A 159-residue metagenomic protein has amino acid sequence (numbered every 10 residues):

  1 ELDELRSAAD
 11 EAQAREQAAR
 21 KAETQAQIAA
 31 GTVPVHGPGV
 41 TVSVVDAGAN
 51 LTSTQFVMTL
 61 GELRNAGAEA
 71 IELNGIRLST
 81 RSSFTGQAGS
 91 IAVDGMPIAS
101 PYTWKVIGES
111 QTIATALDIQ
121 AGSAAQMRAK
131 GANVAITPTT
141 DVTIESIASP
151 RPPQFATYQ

Functional and structural regions predicted by a protein language model:
E1-D10, M58-E62, A135-S149: Charged, low-complexity, helix/coiled-coil-prone segments
E1-V40: Juxtamembrane "stalk/linker" segments
I28-Q120, A125-Q126, P150-T157: Non-transmembrane, low-complexity coil segments enriched in Pro/Ser/Thr that form solvent-exposed tails and flexible
S123-Q159: Extracytoplasmic/luminal low-complexity segments enriched in Pro/Gly and acidic/polar residues that act as flexible
